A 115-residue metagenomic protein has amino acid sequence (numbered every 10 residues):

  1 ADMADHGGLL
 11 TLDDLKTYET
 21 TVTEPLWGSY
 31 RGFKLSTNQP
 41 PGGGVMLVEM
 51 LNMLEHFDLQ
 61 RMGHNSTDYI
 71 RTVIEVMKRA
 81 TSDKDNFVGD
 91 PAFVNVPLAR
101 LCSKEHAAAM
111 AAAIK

Functional and structural regions predicted by a protein language model:
A1-P40, A99-K104, A108-K115: Accessory "access/gating" subregions that flank catalytic or transport cores
G8, H56-K115: Internal maturation/activation junctions in enzymes
P25, V45, F87: N-terminal nucleophile
G43-M46, R79: Extended, domain-scale alpha-helical bundle/helix-rich regions
L47-E49, A92: Short conserved micro-motifs at the rims of enzyme active sites and ligand-binding pockets
E49-H56: Short glycine/serine- and small hydrophobic-enriched flexible loop segments
